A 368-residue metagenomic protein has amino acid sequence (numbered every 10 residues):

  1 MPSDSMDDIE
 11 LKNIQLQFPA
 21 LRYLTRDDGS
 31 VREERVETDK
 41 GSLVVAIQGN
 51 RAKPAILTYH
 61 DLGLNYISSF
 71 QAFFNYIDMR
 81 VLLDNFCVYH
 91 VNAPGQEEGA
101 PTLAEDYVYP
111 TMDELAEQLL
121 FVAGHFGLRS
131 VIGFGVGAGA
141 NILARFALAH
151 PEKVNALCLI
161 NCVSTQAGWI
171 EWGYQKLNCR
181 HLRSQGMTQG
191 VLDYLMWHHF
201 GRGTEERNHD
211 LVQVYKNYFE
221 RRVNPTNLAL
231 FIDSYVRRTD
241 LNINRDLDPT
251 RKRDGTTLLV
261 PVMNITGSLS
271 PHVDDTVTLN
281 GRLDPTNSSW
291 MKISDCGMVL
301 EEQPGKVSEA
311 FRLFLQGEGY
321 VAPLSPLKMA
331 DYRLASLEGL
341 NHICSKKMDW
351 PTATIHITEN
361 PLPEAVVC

Functional and structural regions predicted by a protein language model:
F18-V44: N-terminal cap/lid segment of alpha/beta-hydrolase-fold proteins
E37-T102: Conserved HGGG/HGGXW glycine-rich cap/lid loop of the alpha/beta-hydrolase fold
D84, Y89-F134: Active-site loop/oxyanion-hole signature of alpha/beta-hydrolase fold enzymes
G133-V136, I160: Short beta-strand immediately N-terminal to the catalytic nucleophile in serine-hydrolase-like folds
N141-M187: Flexible "cap/lid" loop of the alpha/beta hydrolase fold
G168-W169, T188-G255: Conserved alpha/beta-hydrolase catalytic His-Asp/Glu region
V223-K292, M298, A335, L340 (+1 more regions): Conserved serine/cysteine hydrolase catalytic core
T286-C368: Catalytic active-site module of serine/aspartate enzymes centered on a nucleophile-bearing elbow/loop
